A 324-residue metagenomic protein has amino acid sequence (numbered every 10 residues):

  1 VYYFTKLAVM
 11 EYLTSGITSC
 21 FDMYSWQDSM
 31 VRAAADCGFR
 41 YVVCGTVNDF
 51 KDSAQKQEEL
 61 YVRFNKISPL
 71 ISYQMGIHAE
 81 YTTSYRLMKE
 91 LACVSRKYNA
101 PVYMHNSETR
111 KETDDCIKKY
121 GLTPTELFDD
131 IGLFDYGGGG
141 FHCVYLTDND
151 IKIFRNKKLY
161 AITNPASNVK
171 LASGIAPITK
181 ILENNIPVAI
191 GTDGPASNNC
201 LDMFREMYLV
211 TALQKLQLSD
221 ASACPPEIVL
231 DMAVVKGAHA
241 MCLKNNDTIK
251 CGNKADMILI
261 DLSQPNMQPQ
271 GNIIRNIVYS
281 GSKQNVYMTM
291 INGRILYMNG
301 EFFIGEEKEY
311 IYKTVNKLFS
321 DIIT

Functional and structural regions predicted by a protein language model:
V1-G38, E58-I67, T314-T324: Alpha-helical scaffold segments that flank or form the walls of functional sites
G16, A34, M75, H105 (+9 more regions): Divalent metal-coordination and catalytic microenvironments
Q27-V144: Metal-coordinating catalytic core of metallo-dependent amide/deamination hydrolases
G45-F50, E108, P165-V169, D193-A196: Short, acidic/turn-prone active-site loops that include or flank metal/cofactor- and phosphate-binding residues
R110-L122, D150-F154, A172-I181, N198-K215 (+1 more regions): Histidine/acidic-residue-rich catalytic or RNA/ligand-binding cores of hydrolases and nuclease-related proteins
D130-G137, T179-Q264, S280-K283: His/Asp/Glu-enriched, well-ordered alpha-helical/loop segment that forms or immediately abuts the divalent-metal
T147-N149, I153-T192: A conserved active-site cap/scaffold subdomain adjacent to cofactor or substrate pockets
D231-T324: Active-site microenvironment of metallo-dependent hydrolases
